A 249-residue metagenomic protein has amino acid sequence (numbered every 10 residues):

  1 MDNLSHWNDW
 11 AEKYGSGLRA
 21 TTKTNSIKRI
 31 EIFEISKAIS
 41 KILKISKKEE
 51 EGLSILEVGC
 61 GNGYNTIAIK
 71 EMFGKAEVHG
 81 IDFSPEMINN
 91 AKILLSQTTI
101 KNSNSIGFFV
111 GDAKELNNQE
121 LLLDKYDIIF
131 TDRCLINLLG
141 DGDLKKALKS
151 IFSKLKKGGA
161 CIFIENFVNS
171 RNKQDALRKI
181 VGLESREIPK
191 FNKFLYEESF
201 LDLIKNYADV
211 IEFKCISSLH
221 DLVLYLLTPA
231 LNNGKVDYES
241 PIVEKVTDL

Functional and structural regions predicted by a protein language model:
M1-E49, Y64, A68: Conserved class I S-adenosyl-L-methionine
L56, N62-L116: Class I SAM-dependent methyltransferase SAM/SAH-binding core
E115-L123: Short conserved loop adjoining the S-adenosyl-L-methionine
F130: A conserved beta-strand element that flanks and buttresses the S-adenosyl-L-methionine
K145-K157: A short glycine-rich, Lys/Arg-flanked "PGG" loop and its adjoining helix->strand segment in the class I
I162-S185: Conserved class I S-adenosyl-L-methionine
K190-A208, F213: Short alpha-helix
D209-V246: Conserved catalytic loop of SAM-dependent methyltransferase domains
